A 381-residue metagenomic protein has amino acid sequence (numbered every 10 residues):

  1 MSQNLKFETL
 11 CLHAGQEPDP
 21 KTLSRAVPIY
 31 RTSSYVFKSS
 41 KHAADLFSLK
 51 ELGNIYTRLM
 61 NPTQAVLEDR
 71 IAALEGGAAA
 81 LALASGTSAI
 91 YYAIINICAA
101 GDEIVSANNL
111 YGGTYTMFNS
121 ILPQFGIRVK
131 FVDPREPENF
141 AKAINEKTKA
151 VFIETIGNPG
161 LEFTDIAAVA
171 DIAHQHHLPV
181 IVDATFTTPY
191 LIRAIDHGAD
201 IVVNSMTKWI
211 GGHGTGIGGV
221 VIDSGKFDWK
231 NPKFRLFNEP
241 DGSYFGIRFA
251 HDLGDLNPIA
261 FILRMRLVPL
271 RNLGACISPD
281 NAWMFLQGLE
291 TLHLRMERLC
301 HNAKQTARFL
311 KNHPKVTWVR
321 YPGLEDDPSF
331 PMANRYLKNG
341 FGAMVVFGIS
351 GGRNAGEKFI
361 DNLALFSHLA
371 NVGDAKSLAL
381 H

Functional and structural regions predicted by a protein language model:
M1-E51: N-terminal glycine-rich, Lys/His-bearing helix-loop that initiates the first secondary-structure elements of many
S2, C11-H13, E17, A79-H313: Conserved PLP-enzyme active-site core in the AAT-like
L10, I29, N54, W283 (+2 more regions): A broad, low-specificity signal marking well-ordered, structured residues that form hydrophobic/aromatic
Q16-P18, R31-F37, K208, G225-K226 (+5 more regions): Glycine-rich beta-alpha junction loops
D19-K21, I210, G274, R335-L337 (+1 more regions): Short Gly/Pro-enriched turn/cap motifs at secondary-structure boundaries
S34, S39-Y91, G113-I121: Conserved N-terminal alpha-helix of the aminotransferase class I/II PLP-enzyme fold
L52, A78, N281, F285 (+1 more regions): Short amphipathic alpha-helical segments
M296, K304, K311, K315-H381: Conserved C-terminal alpha-helix-loop-beta "cap" of PLP-dependent enzymes that closes/shapes the active-site mouth
